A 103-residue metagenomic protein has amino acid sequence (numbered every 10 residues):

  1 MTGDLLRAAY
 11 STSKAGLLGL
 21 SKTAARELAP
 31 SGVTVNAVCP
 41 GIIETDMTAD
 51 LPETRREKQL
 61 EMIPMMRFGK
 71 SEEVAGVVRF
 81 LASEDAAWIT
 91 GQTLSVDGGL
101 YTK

Functional and structural regions predicted by a protein language model:
M1-T2, T102: Conserved catalytic-site region of short-chain dehydrogenase/reductase
G3-R7, T12, A29: Active-site "substrate specificity/gating" loop of NAD(P)-dependent dehydrogenases, especially the short-chain
S13, S21: Active-site helix of classical SDR
L18, C39-D50: Short, flexible catalytic-loop segment of classical short-chain dehydrogenase/reductase
R26-P30, A87: Alpha-helical segment proximal to the catalytic Tyr-Lys
S31, N36, Q92: Rossmann-like NAD(H)/NADP(H) cofactor-binding core
A37, L60-I89, V96-G98: C-terminal helical subdomain
A49-I63: A short C-terminal helix-loop "cap" of Rossmann-like NAD(P)-dependent dehydrogenase/epimerase domains
